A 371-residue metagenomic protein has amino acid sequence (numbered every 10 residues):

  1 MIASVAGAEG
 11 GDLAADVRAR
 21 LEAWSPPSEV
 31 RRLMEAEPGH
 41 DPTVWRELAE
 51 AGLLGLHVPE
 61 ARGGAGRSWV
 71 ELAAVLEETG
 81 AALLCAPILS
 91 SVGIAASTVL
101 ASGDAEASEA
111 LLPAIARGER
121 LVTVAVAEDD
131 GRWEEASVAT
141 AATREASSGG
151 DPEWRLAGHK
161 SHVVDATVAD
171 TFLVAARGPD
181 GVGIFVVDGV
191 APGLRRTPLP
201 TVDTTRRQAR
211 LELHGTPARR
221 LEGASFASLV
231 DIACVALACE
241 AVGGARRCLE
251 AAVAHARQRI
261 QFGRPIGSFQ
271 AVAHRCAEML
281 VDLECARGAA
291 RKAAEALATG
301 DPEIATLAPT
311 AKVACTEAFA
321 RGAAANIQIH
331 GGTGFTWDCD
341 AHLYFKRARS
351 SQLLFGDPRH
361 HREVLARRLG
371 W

Functional and structural regions predicted by a protein language model:
M1-G80, S102, A114, G118 (+3 more regions): Alpha-helical interface subdomain recognition
R67, E134-A136, D165-A169: Short glycine/proline-enriched turns and hinge-like loops at secondary-structure junctions
A86-E106: N-terminal glycine-rich flavin-associated loop
L100-G103, A142, V174-R177, V186-G189 (+1 more regions): Short beta-strand-to-turn element immediately C-terminal to the catalytic PLP-Schiff-base lysine in fold type I
G118-D129: A short, Trp-centered hydrophobic/proline-enriched beta-strand micro-motif
A125, E153, A157-L194: A short core secondary-structure module
W133, H162-V163, D188-R220, A224: Flexible, small-/acidic-enriched active-site or ligand-binding loops
T140-R144, S148: A structural signal for short hydrophobic beta-strand segments in well-ordered beta-sheet cores
